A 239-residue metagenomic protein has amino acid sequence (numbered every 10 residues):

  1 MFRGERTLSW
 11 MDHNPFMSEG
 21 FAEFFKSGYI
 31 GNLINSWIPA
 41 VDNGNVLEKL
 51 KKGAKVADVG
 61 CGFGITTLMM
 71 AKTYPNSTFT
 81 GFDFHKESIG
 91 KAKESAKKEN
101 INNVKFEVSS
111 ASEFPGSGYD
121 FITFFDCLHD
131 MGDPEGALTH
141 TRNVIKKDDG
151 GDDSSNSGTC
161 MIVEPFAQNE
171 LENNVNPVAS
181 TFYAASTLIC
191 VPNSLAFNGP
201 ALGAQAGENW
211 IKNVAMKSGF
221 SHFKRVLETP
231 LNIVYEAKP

Functional and structural regions predicted by a protein language model:
M1-A54: Conserved Class I S-adenosyl-L-methionine-dependent methyltransferase catalytic core
K55-A57, T67-S112: Class I SAM-dependent methyltransferase SAM/SAH-binding core
G60-G64: Class I SAM-dependent methyltransferase "Motif I" SAM/SAH-binding loop
S109-I122: A short acidic, Gly/Pro-enriched loop at the edge of an enzyme's catalytic core that lines a small-molecule cofactor
D120-P134: A short SAM/SAH-binding and catalytic strip from SAM-dependent methyltransferases
E135-N156: A short glycine-rich, Lys/Arg-flanked "PGG" loop and its adjoining helix->strand segment in the class I
V163-K217: C-terminal alpha-helical "lid/dimerization" subdomain adjacent to the S-adenosyl-L-methionine
G219-P239: Core SAM-dependent methyltransferase catalytic element
